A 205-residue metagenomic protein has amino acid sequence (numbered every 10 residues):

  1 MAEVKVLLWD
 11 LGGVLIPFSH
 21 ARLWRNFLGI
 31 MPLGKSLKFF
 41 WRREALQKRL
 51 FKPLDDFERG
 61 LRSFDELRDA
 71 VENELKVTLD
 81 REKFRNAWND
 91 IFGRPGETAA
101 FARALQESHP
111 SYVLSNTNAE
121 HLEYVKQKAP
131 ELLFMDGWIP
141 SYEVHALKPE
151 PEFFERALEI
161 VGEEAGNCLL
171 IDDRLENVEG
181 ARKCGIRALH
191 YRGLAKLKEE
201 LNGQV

Functional and structural regions predicted by a protein language model:
M1-W9, N118-A119, E123-V205: Asp-based, Mg2+/Mn2+-dependent phosphohydrolase catalytic module
A2-A99, E107, N118-H121: N-terminal helical cap/lid subdomain that shapes the substrate entry/recognition surface in HAD-like hydrolases
D10-G13, G60, L105, V113 (+2 more regions): Generic structural signal for small/hydrophobic residues in well-ordered secondary structure, especially within
E107-S108, Q204: Structured helix-beta-strand junction loops
P110-Y112, R187: Proline-centered loop/turn at the N-terminus of a beta-strand
